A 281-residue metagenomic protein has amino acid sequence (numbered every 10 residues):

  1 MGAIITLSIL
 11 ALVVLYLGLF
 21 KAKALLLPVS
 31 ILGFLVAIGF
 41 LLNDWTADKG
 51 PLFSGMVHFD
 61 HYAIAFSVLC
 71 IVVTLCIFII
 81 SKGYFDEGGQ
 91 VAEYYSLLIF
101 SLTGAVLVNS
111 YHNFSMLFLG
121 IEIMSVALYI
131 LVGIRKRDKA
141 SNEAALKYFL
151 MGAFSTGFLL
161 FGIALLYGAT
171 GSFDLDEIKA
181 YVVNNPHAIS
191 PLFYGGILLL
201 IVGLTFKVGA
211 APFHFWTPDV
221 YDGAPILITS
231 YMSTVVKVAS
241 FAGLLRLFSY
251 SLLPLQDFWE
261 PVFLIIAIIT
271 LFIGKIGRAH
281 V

Functional and structural regions predicted by a protein language model:
M1-H280: Alpha-helical transmembrane segments of multi-pass membrane proteins predominantly involved in bioenergetics
